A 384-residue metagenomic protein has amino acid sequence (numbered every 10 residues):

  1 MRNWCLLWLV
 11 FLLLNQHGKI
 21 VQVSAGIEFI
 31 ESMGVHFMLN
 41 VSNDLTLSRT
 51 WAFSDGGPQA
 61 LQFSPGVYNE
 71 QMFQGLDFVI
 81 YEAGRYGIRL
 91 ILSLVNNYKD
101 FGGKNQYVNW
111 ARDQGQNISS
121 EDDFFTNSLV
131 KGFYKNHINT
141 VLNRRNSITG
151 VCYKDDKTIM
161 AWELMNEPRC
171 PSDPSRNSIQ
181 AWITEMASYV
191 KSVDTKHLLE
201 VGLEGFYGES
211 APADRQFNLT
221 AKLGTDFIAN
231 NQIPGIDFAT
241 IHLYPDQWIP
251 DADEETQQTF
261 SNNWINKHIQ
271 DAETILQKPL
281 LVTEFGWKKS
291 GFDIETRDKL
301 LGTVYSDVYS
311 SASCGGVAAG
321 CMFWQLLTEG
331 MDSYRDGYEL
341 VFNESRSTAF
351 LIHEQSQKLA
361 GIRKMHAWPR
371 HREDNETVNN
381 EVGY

Functional and structural regions predicted by a protein language model:
R2, L14, L39, E373-D374 (+1 more regions): Intrinsic-disorder/low-complexity regions
R2-G18, A25: Cleavable N-terminal signal peptides of Sec/SRP-targeted secreted and luminal proteins
H17-V23, T377, V382: Intrinsic disorder/low-complexity segments enriched in polar/small residues
G18-P279, K288-V304, V308, A312-L351 (+2 more regions): Active-site mouth of glycoside hydrolases
T283: Short acidic, glycine-rich surface-loop motifs adjacent to enzyme active sites
L359-Y384: C-terminal helix/juxtamembrane-tail motif
